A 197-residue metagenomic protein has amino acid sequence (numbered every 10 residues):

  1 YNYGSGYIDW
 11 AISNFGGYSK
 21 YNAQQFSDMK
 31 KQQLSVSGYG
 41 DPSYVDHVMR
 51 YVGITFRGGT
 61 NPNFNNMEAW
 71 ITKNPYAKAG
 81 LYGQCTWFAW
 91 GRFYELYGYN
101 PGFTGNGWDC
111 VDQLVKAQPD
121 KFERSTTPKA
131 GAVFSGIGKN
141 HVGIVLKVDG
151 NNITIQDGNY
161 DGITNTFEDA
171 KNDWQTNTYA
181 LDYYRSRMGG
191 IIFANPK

Functional and structural regions predicted by a protein language model:
Y1-N65, M188-K197: Non-catalytic cell-wall polysaccharide-engagement segments
G4-G6, G53, Y94, G150 (+1 more regions): Residue-level marker of positions within ordered structural domains that often coincide with functionally constrained
G6-A11, H141, T164-N165: Extracytoplasmic/secreted cell-surface and envelope-processing proteins
F15-S19, N151-I192, K197: Active-site signature of cysteine proteases
S19-D28, N63, G105-C110, G136 (+1 more regions): General structural signal for secondary-structure boundaries
G38-V45, Y82-T86, N177, L181-R187: A structural signal for well-ordered alpha-helical scaffolds and beta->alpha junctions
G58-D149, I153-G158: Secreted/periplasmic proteins that engage bacterial cell-wall peptidoglycan
